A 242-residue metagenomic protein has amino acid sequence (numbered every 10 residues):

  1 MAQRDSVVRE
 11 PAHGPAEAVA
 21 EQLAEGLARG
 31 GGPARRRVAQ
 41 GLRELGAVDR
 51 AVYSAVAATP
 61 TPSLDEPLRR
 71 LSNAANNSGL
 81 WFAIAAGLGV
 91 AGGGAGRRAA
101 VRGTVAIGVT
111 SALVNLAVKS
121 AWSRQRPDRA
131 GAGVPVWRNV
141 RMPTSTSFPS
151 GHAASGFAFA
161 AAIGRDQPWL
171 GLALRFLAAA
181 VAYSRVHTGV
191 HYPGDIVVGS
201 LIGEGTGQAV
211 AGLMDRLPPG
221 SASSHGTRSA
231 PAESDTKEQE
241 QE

Functional and structural regions predicted by a protein language model:
A2-F82, N115-S145: N-terminal transmembrane-helix/juxtamembrane module of multi-pass inner/ER membrane proteins
S63-L64, A95-A99, D128, Q167-L172: Membrane-helix interface segments
S78, F82, T104-G108, A112 (+2 more regions): Alpha-helical transmembrane spans of integral membrane proteins, capturing the lipid-embedded, hydrophobic core of TM
F82, A86-G93, N115-S120, R165 (+1 more regions): Short hydrophobic alpha-helical membrane-anchoring segments
L88-L113: Interfacial segments of alpha-helical transmembrane regions
A91-G92, W122-S123, G189-Y192: Short helix-capping/hinge motifs at transmembrane helix termini and TM-loop junctions
V105-K119, L172-S184: Small-polar-interrupted transmembrane alpha-helices in polytopic inner-membrane proteins
A132-E242: Membrane-embedded catalytic cores of phosphoryl/pyrophosphoryl-handling enzymes
